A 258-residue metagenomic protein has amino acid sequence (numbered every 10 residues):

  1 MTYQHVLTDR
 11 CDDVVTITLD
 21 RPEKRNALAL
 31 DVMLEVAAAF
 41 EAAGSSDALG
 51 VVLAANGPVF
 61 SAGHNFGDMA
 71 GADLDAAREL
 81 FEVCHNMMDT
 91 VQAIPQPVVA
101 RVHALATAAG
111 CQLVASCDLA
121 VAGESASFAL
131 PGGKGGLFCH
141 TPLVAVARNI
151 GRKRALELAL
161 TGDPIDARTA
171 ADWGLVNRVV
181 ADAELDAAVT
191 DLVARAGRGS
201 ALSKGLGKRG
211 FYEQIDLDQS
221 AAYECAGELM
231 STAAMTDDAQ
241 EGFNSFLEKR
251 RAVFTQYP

Functional and structural regions predicted by a protein language model:
M1-N56, D89: Conserved CoA-thioester-binding segment of acyl-CoA-metabolizing enzymes
M1-Y3, N244-P258: Terminal low-complexity tails and localization/encapsulation signals of metabolic enzymes
V14-T18, V52-A54, D73, V99-R101 (+1 more regions): Structural motif
I17, R21, V36, L53 (+6 more regions): Terminal peptide-recognition signature
V32-E35, L80-V83, L113, L185 (+1 more regions): Hydrophobic alpha-helical membrane-association signature
L34, A55-T90, A106, D218: Glycine- (often His-adjacent) and acidic-residue-rich active-site loop that binds/positions the CoA thioester
D89-K204, S231, M235-T236, E241-N244 (+1 more regions): Crotonase-fold acyl-CoA enzyme core
